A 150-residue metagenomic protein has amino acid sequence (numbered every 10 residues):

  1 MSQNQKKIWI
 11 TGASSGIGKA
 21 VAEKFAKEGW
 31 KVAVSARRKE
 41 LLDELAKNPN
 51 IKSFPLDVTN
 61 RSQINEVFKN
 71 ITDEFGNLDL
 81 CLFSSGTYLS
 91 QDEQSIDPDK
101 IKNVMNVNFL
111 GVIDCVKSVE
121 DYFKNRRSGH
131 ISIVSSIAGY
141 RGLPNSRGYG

Functional and structural regions predicted by a protein language model:
S14-S15: Conserved glycine-rich cofactor-binding loop
E28-L45: Conserved glycine-rich Rossmann-like NAD(P)H-binding loop of the short-chain dehydrogenase/reductase
N48-S62: Rossmann-fold cofactor-recognition segment
L82, C115-V119: Hydrophobic positions on the long internal alpha-helix of Rossmann-like NAD(P)-dependent oxidoreductase domains
S84-L89: Conserved NAD(P)H cofactor-binding loop of Rossmann-fold oxidoreductase domains
D92-M105: Substrate-binding pocket helix/loop in short-chain dehydrogenase/reductase
S136: Residue(s) in the substrate-gating loop at a strand-loop-helix junction that position the organic substrate next
